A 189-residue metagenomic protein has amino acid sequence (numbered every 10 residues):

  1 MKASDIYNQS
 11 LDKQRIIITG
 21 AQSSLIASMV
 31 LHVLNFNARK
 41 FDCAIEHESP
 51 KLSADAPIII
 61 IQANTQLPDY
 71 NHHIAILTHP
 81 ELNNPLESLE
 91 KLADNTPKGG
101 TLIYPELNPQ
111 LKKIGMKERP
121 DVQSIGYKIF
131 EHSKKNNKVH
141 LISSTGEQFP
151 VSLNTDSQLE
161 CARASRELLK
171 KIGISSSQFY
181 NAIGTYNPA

Functional and structural regions predicted by a protein language model:
M1-D121, R166-I172, A189: Phosphate-binding loop of NTP-binding sites
K2, Q14-I16, G20, L86 (+2 more regions): Adenine nucleotide phosphate-binding catalytic loops in nucleotide-utilizing enzymes
